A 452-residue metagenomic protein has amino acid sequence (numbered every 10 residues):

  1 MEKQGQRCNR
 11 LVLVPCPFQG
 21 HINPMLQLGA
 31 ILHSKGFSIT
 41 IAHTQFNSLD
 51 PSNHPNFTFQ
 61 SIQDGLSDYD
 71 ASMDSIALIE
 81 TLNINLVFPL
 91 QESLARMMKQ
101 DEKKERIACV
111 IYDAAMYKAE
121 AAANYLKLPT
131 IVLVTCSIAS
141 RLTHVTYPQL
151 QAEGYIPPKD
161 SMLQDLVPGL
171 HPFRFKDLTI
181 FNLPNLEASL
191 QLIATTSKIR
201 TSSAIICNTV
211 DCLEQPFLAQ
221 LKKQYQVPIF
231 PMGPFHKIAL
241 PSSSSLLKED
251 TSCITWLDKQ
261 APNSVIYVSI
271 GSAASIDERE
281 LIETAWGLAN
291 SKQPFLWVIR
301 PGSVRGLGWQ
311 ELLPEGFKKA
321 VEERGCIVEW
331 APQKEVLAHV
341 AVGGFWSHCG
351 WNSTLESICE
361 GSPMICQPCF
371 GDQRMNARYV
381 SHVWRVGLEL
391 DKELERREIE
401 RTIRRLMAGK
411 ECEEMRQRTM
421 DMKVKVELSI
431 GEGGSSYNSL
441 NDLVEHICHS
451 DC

Functional and structural regions predicted by a protein language model:
M1-V265, S269-C452: Glycosyltransferase specificity loop/lid
